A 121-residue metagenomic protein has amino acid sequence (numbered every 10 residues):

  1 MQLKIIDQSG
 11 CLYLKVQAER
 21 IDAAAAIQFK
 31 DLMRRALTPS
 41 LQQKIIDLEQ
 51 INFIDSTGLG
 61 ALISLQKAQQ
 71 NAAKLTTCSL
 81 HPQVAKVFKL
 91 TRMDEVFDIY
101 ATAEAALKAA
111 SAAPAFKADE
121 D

Functional and structural regions predicted by a protein language model:
M1-L14: Short beta-strand/loop segment at the start of cytosolic alpha/beta domains
K4-I6, C78, Y100: General small-molecule cofactor/ligand-binding pocket signal
Q8-S9, E49, E104: Conserved catalytic submotifs in the C-terminal HATPase_c
G10-C11, E19, T102: Beta-strand-connecting loop/turn residues
L14-K15, D47: Short beta-strands and strand-loop turn motifs
R20-F97: Amphipathic alpha-helical interaction surfaces in cytosolic regulatory modules
A101-D121: A charged, well-structured terminal subsegment
